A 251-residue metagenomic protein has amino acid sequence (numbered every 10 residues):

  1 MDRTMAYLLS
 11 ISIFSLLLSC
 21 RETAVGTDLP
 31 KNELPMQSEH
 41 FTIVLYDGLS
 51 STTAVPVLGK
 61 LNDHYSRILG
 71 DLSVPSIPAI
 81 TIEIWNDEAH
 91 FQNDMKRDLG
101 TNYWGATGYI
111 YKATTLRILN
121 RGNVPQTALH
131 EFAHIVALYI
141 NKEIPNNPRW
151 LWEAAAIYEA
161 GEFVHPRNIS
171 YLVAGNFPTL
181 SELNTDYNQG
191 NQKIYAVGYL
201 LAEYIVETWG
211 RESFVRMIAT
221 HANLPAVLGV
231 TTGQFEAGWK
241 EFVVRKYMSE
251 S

Functional and structural regions predicted by a protein language model:
M1-L9: Bacterial N-terminal signal peptides that target proteins for export
L16-S19: C-terminal motif of bacterial Sec signal peptides marking the signal peptidase cleavage site
R21-T23: Bacterial signal peptide processing site
K31, S38, I77-A79, Y111: Extracytoplasmic
P35-T53, A113: Acidic/histidine-rich, surface-exposed loop or edge segments in extracytoplasmic proteins
L49-E83, E88, L129-F132, V136 (+1 more regions): Zn2+-dependent metallopeptidase catalytic core
E88-W104: Charged, often glycine-rich, active-site loop that binds/positions anionic groups
T101-W104, Y109-I110, T115-T127, K142-S251: Acidic/His/Gly-enriched intrinsically disordered linker/tail segments that often contain short helix/coil "MoRF-like"
